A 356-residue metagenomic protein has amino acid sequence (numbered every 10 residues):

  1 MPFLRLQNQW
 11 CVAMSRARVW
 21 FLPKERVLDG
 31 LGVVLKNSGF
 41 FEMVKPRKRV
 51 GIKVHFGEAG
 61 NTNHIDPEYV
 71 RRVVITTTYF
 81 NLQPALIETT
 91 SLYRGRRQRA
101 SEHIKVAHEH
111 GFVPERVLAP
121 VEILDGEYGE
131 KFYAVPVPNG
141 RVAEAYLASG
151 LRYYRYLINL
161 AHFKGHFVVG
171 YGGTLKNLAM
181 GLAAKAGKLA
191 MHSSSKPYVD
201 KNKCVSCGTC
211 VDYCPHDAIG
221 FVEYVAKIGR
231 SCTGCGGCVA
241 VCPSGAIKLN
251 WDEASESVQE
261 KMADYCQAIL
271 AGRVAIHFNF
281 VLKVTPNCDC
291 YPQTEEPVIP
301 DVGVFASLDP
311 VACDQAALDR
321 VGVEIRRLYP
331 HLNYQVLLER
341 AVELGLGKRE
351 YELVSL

Functional and structural regions predicted by a protein language model:
M1-A13: N-terminal amphipathic/basic-hydrophobic helices that include classical n-h-c signal peptides and signal-anchor
S15-V70, I75-E88, Y93-L356: Extended, low-polarity segments enriched in aliphatic/aromatic residues
